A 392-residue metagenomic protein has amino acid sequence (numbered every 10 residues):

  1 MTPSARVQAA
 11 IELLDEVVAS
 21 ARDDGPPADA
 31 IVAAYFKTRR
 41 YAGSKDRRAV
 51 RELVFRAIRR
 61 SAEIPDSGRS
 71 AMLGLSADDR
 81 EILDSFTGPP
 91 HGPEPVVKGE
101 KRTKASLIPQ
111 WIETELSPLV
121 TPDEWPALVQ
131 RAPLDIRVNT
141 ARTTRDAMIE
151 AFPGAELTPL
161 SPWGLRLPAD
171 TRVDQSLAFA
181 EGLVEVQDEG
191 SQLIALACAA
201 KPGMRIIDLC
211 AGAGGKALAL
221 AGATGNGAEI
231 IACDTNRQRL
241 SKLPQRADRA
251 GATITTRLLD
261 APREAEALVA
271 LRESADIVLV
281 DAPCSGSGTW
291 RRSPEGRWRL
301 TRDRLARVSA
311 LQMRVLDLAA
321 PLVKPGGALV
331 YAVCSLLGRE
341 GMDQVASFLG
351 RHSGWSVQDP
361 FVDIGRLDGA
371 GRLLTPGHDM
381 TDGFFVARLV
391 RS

Functional and structural regions predicted by a protein language model:
M1-S392: S-adenosylmethionine
